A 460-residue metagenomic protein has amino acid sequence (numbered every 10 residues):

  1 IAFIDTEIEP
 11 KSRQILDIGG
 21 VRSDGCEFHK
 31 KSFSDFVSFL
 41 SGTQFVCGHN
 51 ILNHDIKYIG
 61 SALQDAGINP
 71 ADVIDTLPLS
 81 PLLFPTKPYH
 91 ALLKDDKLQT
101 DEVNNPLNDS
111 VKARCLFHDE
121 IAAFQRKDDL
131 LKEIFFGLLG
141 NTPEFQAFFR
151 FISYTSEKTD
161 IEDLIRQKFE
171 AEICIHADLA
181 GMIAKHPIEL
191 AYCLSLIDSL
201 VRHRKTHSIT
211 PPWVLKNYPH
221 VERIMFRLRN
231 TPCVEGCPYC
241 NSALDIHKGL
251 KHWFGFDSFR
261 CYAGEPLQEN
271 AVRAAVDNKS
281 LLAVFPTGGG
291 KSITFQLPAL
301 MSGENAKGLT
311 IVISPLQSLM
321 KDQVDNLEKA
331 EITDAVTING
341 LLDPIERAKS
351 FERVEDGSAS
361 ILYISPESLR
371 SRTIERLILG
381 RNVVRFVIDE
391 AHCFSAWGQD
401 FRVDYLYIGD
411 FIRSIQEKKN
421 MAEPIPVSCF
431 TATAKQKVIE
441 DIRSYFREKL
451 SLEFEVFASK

Functional and structural regions predicted by a protein language model:
R22-H90, K97-Q99, P106-F124: Conserved DEDDh/DEDDy metal-dependent 3′-5′ exonuclease domain
L92-E172, H176: Acidic, Mg2+-coordinating catalytic module of metal-dependent nucleases/exonucleases that use a two-metal-ion mechanism
P187-L244: Interdomain "pre-motor" coupling segment immediately N-terminal to P-loop NTPase/helicase cores
E235-V284: Conserved pre-motif I regulatory segment
V284-G289, T294-A335, E417-E423: Conserved SF1/SF2 helicase motif Ia
L300, L342-R385, C393-Q399: Conserved helix/coil segment N-terminal to the catalytic DExD/H
K307-I364, V456: Conserved nucleic-acid-binding Ia/Ib motif block in the N-terminal RecA-like helicase ATPase lobe
L379-G380, V384-R385, H392-A458: Post-DEXD/H (motif II) to motif III coupling segment of the RecA-like Helicase ATP-binding lobe
